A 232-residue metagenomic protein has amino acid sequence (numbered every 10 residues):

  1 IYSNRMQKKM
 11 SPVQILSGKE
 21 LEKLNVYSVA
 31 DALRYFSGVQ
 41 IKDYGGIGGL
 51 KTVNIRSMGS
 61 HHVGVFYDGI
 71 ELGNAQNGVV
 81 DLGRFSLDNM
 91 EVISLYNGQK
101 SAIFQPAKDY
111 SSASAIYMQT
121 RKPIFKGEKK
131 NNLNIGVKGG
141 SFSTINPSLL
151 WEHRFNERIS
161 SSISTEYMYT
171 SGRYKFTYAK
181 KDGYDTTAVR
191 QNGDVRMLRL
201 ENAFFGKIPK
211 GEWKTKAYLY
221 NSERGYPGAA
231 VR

Functional and structural regions predicted by a protein language model:
I1-K23: N-terminal periplasmic "start-of-domain" segments of outer-membrane beta-barrel proteins
A30, R34-E71: Extracytoplasmic beta-strand/coil segments of soluble accessory domains associated with Gram-negative outer-membrane
I47, K108, G140-S143, N192-R196 (+1 more regions): Short sequence motifs at beta-strands and strand-loop junctions characteristic of Gram-negative outer-membrane
K51, S112-S114, N131-L133, I145-L149 (+1 more regions): Hydrophobic, lipid-facing positions within transmembrane beta-strands of outer-membrane proteins
S60, N156-R158, I208-G211: Outer-membrane beta-barrel channels and translocator barrels
L87-N134: A beta-strand signature from Gram-negative outer-membrane beta-barrel systems, especially the internal plug domain
I135-G139, L149, I163-Y169, T215-L219: Transmembrane beta-barrel strands of outer-membrane/channel proteins
G172-Y174, T187-R199, K207-R232: Flexible loop and strand-edge segments within Gram-negative outer membrane beta-barrel domains
